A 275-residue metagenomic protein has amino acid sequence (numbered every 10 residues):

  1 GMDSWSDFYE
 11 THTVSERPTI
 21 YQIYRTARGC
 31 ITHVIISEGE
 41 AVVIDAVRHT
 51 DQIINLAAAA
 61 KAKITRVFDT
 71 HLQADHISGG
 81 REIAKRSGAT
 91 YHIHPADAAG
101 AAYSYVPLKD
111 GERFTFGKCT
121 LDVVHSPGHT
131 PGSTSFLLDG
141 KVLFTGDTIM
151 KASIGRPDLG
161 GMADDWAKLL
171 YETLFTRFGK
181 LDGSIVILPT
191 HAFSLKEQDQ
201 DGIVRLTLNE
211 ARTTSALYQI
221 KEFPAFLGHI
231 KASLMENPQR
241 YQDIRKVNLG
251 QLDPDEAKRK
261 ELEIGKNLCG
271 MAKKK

Functional and structural regions predicted by a protein language model:
M2-S15, E172-K275: Accessory terminal helices/loops
W5, T50-D51, L72-I77, A98-A101 (+4 more regions): Active-site environment of divalent metal-dependent phosphoester hydrolases
E10-K63, S135-G146, A152: Conserved beta-strand hairpin/beta-sheet module of binuclear metal-dependent hydrolase folds, prominently
A27-G29, E38-A41, R48-V124, E210: Active-site HxH/HxHxD metal-binding segment of metal-dependent hydrolases
I35, D45, H71, I83 (+6 more regions): Divalent metal-coordination and catalytic microenvironments
V43-D45, K63-Q73, Y91-P95, S126-G128 (+4 more regions): Active-site neighborhood of phospho(di)ester-bond hydrolases with catalytic His/Asp-centered motifs
V124-T134, D164-E172: Active-site glycine- and acidic-residue-rich loops that bind and position anionic ligands or nucleotide-like cofactors
D139-L181, H191: A contiguous binding-surface segment within folded domains or other stable secondary-structure elements
